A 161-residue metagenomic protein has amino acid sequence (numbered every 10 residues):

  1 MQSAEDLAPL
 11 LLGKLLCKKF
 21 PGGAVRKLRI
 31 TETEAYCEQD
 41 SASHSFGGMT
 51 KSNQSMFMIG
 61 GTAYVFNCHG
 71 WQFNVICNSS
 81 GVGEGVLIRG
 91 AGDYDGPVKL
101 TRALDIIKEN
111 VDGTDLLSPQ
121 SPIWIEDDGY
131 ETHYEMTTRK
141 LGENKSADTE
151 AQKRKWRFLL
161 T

Functional and structural regions predicted by a protein language model:
M1-T161: Conserved, well-structured core segments that form or line functional sites
